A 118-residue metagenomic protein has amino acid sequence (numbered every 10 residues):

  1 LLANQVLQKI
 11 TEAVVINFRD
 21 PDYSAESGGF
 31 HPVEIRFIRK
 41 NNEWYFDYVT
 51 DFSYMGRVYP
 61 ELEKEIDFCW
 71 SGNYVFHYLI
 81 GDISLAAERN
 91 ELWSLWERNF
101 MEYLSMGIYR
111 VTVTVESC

Functional and structural regions predicted by a protein language model:
L1-P21, G107-C118: N-terminal domain-onset segments
V6-W44: Amphipathic, interaction-prone secondary-structure segments
I10, V15, D22, P60-L62 (+4 more regions): Alpha-helical protein-protein interaction elements
F18-D20, F37, D51, W70 (+1 more regions): Surface-exposed beta-strand edges and flanking loops
S24, H31, D67-S71, H77 (+1 more regions): Generic, ordered loop/turn and secondary-structure boundary motif
N41-E91: An exposed acidic His-Trp-rich patch
Y74-C118: Low-complexity intrinsically disordered segments
